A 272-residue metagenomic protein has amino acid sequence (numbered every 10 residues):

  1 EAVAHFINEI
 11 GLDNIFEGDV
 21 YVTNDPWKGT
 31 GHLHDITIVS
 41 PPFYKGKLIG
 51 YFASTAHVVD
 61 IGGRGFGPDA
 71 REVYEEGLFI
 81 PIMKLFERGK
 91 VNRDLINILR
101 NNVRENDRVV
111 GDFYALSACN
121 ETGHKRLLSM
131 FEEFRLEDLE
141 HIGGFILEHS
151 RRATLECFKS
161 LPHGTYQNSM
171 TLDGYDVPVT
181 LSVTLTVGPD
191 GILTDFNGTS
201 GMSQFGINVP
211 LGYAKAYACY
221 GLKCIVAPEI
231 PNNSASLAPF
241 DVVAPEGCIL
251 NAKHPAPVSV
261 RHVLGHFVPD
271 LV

Functional and structural regions predicted by a protein language model:
A2-P41, Q167-T171, T180: Conserved mixed alpha/beta core segments that line enzyme active sites in large multi-domain catalysts
G29, F205-G206, P210, C219-V272: Hydrophobic core positions in small helical hairpin nucleic-acid-binding modules
D35-Y44, A53, L185-T186: A short, hydrophobic, proline-anchored segment that marks a local hinge/packing element in signaling and regulatory
L48-N102, S203-F205, G212, C219: Gly/Pro-rich active-site capping loops and adjacent beta-alpha segments that organize cofactor/substrate pockets
F79-T154, S259, L271: N-terminal leader/propeptide and maturation segments of large enzyme subunits in energy/redox metabolism and hydrolases
K125-M202: Accessory "access/gating" subregions that flank catalytic or transport cores
T154, L181-V183, I192, F196 (+3 more regions): Extended, hydrophobic alpha-helical segments in both membrane/secreted and soluble proteins
